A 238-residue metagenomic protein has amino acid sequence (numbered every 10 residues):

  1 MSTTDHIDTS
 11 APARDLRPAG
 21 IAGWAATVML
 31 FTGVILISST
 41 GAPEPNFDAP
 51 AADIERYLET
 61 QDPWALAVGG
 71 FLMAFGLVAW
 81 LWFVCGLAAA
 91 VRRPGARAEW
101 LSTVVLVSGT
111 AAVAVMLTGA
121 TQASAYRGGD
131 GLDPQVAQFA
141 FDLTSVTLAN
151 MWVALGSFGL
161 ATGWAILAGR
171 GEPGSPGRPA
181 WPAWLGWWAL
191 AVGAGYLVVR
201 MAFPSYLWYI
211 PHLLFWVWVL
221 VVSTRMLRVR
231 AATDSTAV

Functional and structural regions predicted by a protein language model:
S2-V238: Hydrophobic, aromatic-enriched alpha-helical segments typical of multi-pass transmembrane helices
